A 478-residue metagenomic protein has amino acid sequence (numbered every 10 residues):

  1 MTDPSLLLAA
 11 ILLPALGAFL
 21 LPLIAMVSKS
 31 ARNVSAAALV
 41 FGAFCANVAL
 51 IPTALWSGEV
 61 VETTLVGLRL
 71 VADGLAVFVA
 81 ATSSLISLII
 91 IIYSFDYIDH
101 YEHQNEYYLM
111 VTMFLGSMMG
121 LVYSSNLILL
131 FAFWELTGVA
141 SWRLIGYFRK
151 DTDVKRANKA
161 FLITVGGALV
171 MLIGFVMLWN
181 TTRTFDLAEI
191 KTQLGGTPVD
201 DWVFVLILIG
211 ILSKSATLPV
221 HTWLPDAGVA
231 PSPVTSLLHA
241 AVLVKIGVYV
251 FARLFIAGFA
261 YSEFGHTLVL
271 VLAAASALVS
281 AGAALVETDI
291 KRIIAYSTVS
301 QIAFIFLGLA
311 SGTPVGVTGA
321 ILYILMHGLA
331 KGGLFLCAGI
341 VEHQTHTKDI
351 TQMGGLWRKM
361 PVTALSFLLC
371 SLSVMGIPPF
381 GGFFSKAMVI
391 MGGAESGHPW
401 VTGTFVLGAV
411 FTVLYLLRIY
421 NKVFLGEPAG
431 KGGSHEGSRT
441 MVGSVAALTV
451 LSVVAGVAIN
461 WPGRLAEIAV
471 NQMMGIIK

Functional and structural regions predicted by a protein language model:
M1-A9, A15-L109, R183-Q193, E467-I476: Transmembrane helix-loop-helix hairpins at membrane boundaries of multipass inner-membrane proteins
K29-V40, K155-V165, M360-A364, S438-A447: Alpha-helical transmembrane segments and their helix-start/interface "positive-inside/aromatic belt" motifs in integral
S30-A36, I128-A132, H266-T267, R464-L465: Short, aromatic-rich membrane-interface segments at the entry and exit of alpha-helical transmembrane domains
A37-A49, G167-F175, C370, A447-W461: Hydrophobic alpha-helical membrane-insertion segments
V66-G67, V234, E436-G437: Juxtamembrane helix-capping/reentrant segments at transmembrane boundaries
I89-N105, M113-L130, A140-V423: Hydrophobic transmembrane alpha-helices and their helix-loop junctions in integral membrane proteins
E135: Short phosphate-coordinating micro-motif centered on Lys-Gly-acidic
W357-T363, A409, V413-K478: Cytoplasmic/organellar membrane-interface segments at the starts of transmembrane helices in multi-pass inner-membrane
